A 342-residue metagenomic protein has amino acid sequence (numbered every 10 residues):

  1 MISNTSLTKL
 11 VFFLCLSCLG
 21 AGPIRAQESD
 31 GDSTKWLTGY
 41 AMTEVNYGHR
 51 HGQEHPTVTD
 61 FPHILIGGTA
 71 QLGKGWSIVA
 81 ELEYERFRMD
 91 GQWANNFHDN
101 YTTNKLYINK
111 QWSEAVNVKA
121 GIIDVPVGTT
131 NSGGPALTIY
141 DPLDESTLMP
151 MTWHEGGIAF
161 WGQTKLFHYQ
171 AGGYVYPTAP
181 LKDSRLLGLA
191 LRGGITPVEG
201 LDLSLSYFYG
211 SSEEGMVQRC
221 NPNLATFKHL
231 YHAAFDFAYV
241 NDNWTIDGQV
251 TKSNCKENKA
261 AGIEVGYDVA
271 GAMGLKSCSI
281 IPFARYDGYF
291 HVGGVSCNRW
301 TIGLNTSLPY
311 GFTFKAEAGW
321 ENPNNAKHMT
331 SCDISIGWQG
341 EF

Functional and structural regions predicted by a protein language model:
V11-A21: Bacterial N-terminal signal peptides
G22-A26: Sec/Tat signal peptide C-region and signal peptidase I cleavage site
S29-Y47, H55-Y176, R185-L189, G194-L203 (+3 more regions): Outer membrane beta-barrel
D32, W36, E44, W76 (+3 more regions): Detector for outer-membrane/organellar transmembrane beta-barrel domains, recognizing the amphipathic beta-strand
V45-Q53, R86-D90, P126-T130, P177-L181 (+6 more regions): Gram-negative outer-membrane beta-barrel proteins
E54-D60, A94-T103, L148-P150, P180-L186 (+4 more regions): Replace "Gram-negative outer membrane beta-barrel proteins" with "bacterial and organellar outer membrane beta-barrel
I64-I66, L106, I158-F160, L191-G193 (+7 more regions): Membrane-embedded beta-strands of outer-membrane beta-barrel proteins, especially the hydrophobic/small aromatic
T330-F342: Outer-membrane beta-barrel "beta-signal"
